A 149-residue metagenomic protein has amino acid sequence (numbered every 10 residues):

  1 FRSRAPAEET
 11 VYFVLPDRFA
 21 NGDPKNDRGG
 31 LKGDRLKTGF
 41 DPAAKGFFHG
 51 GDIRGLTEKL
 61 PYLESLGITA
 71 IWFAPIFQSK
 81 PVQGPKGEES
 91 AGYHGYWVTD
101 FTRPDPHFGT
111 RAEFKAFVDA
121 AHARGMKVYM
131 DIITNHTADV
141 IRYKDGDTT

Functional and structural regions predicted by a protein language model:
F1-K127, N135-G146: N-terminal structural segment of carbohydrate-active enzymes
